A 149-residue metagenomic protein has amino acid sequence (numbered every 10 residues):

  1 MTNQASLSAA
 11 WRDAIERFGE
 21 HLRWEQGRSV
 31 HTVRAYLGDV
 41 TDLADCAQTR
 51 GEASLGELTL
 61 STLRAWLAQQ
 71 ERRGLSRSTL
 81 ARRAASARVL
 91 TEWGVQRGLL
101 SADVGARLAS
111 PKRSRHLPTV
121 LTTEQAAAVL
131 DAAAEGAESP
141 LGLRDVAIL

Functional and structural regions predicted by a protein language model:
M1-L149: Conserved catalytic core of the tyrosine transesterase superfamily
